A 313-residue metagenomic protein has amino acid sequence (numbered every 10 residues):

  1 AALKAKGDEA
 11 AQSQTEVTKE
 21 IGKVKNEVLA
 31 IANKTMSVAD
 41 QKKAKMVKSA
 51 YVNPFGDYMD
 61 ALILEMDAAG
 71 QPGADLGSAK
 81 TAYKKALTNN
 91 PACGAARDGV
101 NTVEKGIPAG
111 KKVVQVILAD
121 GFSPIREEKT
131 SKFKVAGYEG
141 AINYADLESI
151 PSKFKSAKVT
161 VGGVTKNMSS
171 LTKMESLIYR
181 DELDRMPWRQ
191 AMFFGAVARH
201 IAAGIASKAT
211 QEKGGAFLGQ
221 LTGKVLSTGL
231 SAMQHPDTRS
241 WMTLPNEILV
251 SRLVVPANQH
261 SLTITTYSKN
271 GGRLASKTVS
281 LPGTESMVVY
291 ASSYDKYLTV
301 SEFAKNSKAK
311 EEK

Functional and structural regions predicted by a protein language model:
A1-V103: Alpha-helical protein-protein interaction scaffolds
K4-A5, Q12-K42, I117, G121-P124 (+2 more regions): Glycine- and small hydrophobic-rich membrane-insertion segments that are intrinsically disordered in solution
K4-K6, K134, K158, R252 (+1 more regions): Intrinsic low-complexity, intrinsically disordered segments enriched in polar/basic residues
K48-A50, F55, P108-G110, P245-E247 (+1 more regions): Solvent-exposed loop and beta-edge segments used for protein-protein assembly and interaction
G56-K173, Y179: Membrane-inserting hydrophobic helices used for pore formation or membrane fusion
A202-I205, A209-K313: C-terminal soluble interaction/assembly domains
